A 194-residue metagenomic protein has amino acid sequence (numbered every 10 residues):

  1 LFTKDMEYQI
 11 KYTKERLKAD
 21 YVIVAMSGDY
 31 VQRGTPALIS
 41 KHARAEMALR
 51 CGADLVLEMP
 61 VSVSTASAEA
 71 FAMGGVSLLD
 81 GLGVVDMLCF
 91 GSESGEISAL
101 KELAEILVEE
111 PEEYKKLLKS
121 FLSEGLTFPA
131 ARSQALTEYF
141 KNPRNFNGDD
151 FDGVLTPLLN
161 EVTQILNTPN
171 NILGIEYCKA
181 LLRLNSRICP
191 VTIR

Functional and structural regions predicted by a protein language model:
L1-K41: N-terminal catalytic cores of NTP/NDP-binding nucleotidyl/phosphoryl-transfer enzymes
M6, R44, L173-G174: Catalytic-loop motifs flanking and including active-site residues across diverse enzymes
K14, A45, L49, K179-L182: Class I S-adenosyl-L-methionine
K14-E15, L49, V76, D80-G81: Non-catalytic positions within long, well-ordered alpha-helices that form the structural scaffold/packing of enzyme
D20, D54, D86: Receiver (REC) domain switch/active-site residues of two-component response regulators
I39-A43, F71-G74: Charged helix-capping and loop-helix junction motifs
E46-P60: A glycine-rich helix N-cap at a beta->alpha junction
E58-R194: Active-site cores that bind ATP or allylic diphosphates and position pyrophosphate for catalysis
